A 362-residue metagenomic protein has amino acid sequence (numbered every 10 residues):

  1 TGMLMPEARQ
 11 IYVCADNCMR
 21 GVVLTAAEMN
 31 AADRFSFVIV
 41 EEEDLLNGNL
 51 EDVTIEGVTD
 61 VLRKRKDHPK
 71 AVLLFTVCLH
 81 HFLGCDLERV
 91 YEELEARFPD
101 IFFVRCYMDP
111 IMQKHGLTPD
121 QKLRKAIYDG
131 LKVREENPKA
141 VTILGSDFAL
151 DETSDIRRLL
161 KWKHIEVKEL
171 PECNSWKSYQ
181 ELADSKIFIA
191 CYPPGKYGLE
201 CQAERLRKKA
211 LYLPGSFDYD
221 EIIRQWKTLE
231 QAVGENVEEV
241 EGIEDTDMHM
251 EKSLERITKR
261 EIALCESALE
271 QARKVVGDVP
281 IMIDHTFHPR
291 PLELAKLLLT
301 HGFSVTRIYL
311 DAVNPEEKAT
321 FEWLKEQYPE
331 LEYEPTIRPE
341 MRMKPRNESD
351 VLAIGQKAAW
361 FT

Functional and structural regions predicted by a protein language model:
T1-T362: An N-terminal assembly and electron-transfer interface module characteristic of large anaerobic redox and radical
